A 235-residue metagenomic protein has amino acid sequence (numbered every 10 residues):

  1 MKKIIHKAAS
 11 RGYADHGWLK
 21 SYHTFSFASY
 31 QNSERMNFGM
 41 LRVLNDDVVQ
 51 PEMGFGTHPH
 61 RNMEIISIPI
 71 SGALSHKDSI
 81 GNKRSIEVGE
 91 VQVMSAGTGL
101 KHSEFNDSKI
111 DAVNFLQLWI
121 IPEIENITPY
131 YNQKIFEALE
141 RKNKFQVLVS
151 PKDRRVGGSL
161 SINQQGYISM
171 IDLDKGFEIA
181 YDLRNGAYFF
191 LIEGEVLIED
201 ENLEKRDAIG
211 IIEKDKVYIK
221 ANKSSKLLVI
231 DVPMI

Functional and structural regions predicted by a protein language model:
M1-I235: Jelly-roll (double-stranded beta-helix
